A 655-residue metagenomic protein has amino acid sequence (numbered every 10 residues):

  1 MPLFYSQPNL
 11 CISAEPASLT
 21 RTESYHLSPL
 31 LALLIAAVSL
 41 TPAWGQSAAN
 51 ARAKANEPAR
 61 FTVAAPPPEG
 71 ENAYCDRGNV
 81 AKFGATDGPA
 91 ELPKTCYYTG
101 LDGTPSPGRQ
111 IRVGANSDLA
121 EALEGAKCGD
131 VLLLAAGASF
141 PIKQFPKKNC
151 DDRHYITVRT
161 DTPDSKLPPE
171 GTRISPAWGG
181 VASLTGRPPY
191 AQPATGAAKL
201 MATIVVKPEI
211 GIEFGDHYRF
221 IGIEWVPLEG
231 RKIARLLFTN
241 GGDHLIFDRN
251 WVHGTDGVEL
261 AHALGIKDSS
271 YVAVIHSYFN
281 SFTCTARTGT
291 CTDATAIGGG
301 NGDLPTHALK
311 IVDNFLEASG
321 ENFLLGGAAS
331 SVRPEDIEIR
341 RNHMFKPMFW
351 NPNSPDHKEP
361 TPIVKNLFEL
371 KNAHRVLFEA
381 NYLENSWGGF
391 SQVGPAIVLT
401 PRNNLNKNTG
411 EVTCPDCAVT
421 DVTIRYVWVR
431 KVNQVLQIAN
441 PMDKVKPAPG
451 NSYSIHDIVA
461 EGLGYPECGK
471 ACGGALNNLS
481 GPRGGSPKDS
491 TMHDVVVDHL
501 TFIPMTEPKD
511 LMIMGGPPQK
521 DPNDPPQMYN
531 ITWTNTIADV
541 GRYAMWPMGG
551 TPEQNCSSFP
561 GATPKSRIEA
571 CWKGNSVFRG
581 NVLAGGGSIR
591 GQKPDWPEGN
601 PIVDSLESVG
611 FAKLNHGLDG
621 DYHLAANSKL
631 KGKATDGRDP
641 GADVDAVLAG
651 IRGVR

Functional and structural regions predicted by a protein language model:
M1-L27: N-terminal secretory signal peptides that target proteins for export/translocation
S28-S39: Bacterial N-terminal signal peptides
T41-G45: Sec/Tat signal peptide C-region and signal peptidase I cleavage site
Q46-S47, A51-R109, P176-S183, R187 (+4 more regions): Acidic, glycine- and Ser/Thr-rich low-complexity intrinsically disordered tracts in extracellular/secreted proteins
Y98-P107, K127-L200, I212-I221, D243-L245 (+1 more regions): Beta-solenoid repeat scaffold
R112-S117, G125-C128: Mature N-terminal segment immediately following signal peptide/propeptide cleavage in secreted/periplasmic
R153-I156, A197-G211, G230-T239, D256-K267 (+8 more regions): Extracellular beta-strand/beta-solenoid scaffold signature
Y155, D216-P227, D243-D256, D268-T285 (+11 more regions): Right-handed parallel beta-helix
